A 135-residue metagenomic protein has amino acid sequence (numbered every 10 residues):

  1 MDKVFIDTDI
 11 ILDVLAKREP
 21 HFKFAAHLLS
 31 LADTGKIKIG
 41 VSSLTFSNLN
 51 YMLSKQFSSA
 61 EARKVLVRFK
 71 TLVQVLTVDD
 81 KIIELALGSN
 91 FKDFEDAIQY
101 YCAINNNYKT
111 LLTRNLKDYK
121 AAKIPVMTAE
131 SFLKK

Functional and structural regions predicted by a protein language model:
M1-G40, S54-E61, A121, K135: Short, well-structured N-terminal submotif of metal-dependent ribonuclease cores
K3, H27, L72, I104-K135: Acidic, PIN/NYN-like endoribonuclease modules and their adjacent C-terminal/linker elements
I6, G40-V41, T77, T113: Short beta-strand scaffold positions
I11, F46, I83, Y119 (+1 more regions): A generic structural signal for short hydrophobic patches within well-formed alpha-helices
L12-L15, N48-M52, E84-A86: A short acidic, helix-capping loop that chelates divalent metal ions and anchors anionic groups
A26, V73-L116: Active-site neighborhoods of divalent-metal-dependent phosphate/nucleic-acid chemistry enzymes
S42, N48, S54-K70: Glycine/small-residue-rich phosphate/adenosyl-binding loop
A62, K81, S89-N90, Y119-V126: Internal alpha/beta domain cores that form substrate/cofactor-binding pockets in large enzymes and binding proteins
